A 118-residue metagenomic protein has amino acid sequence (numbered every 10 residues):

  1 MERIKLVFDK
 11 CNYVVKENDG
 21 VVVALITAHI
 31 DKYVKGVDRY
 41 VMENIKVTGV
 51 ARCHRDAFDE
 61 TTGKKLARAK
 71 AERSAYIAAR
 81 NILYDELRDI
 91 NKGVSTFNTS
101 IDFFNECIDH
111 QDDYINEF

Functional and structural regions predicted by a protein language model:
M1-F118: Catalytic phosphate/metal-binding cores of nucleic-acid and nucleotide-processing enzymes, i.e., regions that mediate
